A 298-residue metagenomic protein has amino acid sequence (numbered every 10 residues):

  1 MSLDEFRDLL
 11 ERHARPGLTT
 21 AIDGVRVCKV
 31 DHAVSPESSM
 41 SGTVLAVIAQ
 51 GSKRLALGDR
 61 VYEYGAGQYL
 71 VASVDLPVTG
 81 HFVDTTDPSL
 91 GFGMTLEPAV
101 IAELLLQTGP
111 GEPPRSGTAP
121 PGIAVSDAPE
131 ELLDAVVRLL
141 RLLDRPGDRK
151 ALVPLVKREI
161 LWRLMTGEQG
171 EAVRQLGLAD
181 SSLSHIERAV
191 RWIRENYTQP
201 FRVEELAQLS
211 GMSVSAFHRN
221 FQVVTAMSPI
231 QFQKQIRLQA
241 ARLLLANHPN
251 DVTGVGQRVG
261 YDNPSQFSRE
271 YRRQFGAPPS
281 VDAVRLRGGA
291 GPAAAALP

Functional and structural regions predicted by a protein language model:
M1-A21, R26-K29, V34-P36, G117-P121 (+2 more regions): A short, N-terminal "cap"/entry segment at the start of jelly-roll beta-barrel domains of the cupin/DSBH fold
G17-P113: N-terminal regulatory/effector-sensing and dimerization cores that precede helix-turn-helix DNA-binding domains
R54, P200, P249-N250: Residue at a beta-strand N-cap/secondary-structure junction
E103-L164, E171, A189-R191: Amphipathic alpha-helical segments enriched in hydrophobic/aromatic residues interleaved with Lys/Arg
A128-E131, V156, L178-A189, T225 (+1 more regions): N-terminal positioning helix adjacent to the helix-turn-helix/winged-helix DNA-binding module
E159, R163-Q169, L176-L178, R194 (+2 more regions): Basic/polar phosphate-binding segments, predominantly the helix-turn-helix DNA-binding elements of transcriptional
I193-N196, L245: Short helix-to-turn junction characteristic of helix-turn-helix DNA-binding domains, especially the helix
L243-N250, R258, D262-P298: …primarily DNA-binding HTH/wHTH and HhH modules…
